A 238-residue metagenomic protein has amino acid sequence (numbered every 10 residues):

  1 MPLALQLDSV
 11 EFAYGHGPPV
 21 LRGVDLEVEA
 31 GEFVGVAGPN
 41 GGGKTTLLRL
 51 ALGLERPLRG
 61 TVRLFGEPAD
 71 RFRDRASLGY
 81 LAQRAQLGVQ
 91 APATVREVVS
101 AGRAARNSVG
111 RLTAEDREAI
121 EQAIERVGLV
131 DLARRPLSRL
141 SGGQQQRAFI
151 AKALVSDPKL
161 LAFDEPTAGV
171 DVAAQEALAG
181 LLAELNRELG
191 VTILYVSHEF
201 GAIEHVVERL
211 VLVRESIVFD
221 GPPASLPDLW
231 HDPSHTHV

Functional and structural regions predicted by a protein language model:
L52: Helix-to-loop junction immediately C-terminal to a conserved catalytic motif
G60-D74: Conserved ABC transporter NBD signature motif
A114-L132: Conserved ABC ATPase "signature" region
P136-L140, Q144: Conserved ABC ATPase signature
D157: Conserved catalytic motifs of ABC-family nucleotide-binding domains
L161-D164: Catalytic Walker B motif of ABC-type/P-loop ATPase nucleotide-binding domains
E208-P222: H-loop (His-switch) and adjacent beta-strand-loop-beta switch element of ABC-type ATPase nucleotide-binding domains
